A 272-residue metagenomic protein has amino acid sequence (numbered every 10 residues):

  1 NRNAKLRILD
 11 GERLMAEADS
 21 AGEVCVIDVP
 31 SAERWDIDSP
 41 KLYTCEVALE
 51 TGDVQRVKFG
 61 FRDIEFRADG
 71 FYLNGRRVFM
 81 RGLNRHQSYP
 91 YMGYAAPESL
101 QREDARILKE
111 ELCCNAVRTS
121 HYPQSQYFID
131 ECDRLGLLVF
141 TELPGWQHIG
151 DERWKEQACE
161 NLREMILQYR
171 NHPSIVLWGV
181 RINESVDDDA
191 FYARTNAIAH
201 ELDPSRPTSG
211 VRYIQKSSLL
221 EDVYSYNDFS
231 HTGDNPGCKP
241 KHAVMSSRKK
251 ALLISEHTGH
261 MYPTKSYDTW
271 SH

Functional and structural regions predicted by a protein language model:
N1-V139, N161, V176-L177, I198-E201: Secreted/periplasmic carbohydrate-active enzymes, especially glycoside hydrolases
R106, E110, A116-H272: Substrate-binding/catalytic cleft of secreted carbohydrate-active enzymes, primarily glycoside hydrolases
